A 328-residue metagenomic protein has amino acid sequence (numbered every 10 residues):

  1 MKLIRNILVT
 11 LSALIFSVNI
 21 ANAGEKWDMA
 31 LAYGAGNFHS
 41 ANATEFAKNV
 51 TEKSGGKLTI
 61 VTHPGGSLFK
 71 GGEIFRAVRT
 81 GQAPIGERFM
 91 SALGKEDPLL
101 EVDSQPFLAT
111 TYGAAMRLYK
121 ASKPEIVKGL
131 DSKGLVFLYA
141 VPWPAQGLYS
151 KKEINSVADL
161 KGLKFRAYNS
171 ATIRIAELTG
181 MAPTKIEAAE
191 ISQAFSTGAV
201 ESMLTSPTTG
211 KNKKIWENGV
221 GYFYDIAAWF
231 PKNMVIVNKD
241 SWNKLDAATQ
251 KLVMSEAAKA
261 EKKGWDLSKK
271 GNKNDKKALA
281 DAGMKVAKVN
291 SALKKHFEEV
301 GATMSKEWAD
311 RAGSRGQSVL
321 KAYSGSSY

Functional and structural regions predicted by a protein language model:
M1-L8: Bacterial N-terminal signal peptides that target proteins for export
V9, A23-M116, S122-Y328: N-terminal secretory/targeting leader peptides
F16-A23: Sec/Tat signal peptide C-region and signal peptidase I cleavage site
